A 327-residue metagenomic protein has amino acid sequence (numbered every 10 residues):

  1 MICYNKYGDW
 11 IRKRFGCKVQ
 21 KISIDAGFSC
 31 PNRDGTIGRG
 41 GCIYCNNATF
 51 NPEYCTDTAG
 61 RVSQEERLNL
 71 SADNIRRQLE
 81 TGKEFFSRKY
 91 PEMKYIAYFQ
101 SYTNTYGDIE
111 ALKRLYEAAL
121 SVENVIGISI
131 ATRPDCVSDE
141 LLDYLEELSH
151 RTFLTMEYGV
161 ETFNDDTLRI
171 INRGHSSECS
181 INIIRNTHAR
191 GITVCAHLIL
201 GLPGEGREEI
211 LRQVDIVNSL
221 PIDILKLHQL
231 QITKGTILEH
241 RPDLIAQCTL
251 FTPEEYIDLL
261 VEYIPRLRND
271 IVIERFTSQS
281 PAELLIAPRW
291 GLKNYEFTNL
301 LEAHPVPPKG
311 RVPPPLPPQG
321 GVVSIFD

Functional and structural regions predicted by a protein language model:
I2-D9, K13-Q20, E53, I224 (+1 more regions): Auxiliary Fe-S-binding modules of radical SAM enzymes
F15-N74: Canonical Radical SAM [4Fe-4S] cluster-binding loop centered on the CxxxCxxC motif and its immediate flanking residues
Q20-I24, Y95-A97, I128-I130, L154-Y158 (+3 more regions): Hydrophobic faces of well-ordered beta-strands that scaffold small-molecule active sites in alpha/beta enzyme cores
T49-G82, F86-I109, N124-V137, F153-C179 (+1 more regions): Core AdoMet radical
F86-R88, Y116-E123, D143-F153, R185-A189 (+1 more regions): Acidic (Asp/Glu)-rich catalytic clusters
I109-E117, S138-E147, I210: Distinct, well-ordered alpha-helical segments
A118-V125, R212-L227, F297-P313: Structural recognition of alpha->loop->beta junctions
E178-L238, E254-T277: Conserved C-terminal portion of the radical SAM core fold that forms the substrate/S-adenosylmethionine-binding
